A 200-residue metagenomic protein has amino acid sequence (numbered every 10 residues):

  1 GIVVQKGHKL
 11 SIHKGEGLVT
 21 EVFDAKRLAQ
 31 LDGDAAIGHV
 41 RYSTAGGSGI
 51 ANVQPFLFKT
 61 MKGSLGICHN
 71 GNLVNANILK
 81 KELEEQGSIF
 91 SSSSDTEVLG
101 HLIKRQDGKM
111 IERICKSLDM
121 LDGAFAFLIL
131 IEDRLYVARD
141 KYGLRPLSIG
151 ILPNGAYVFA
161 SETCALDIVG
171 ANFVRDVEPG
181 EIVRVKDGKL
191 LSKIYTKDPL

Functional and structural regions predicted by a protein language model:
G1-P179, R184-L200: Conserved short alpha-helical segments that host acidic/polar catalytic motifs at enzyme active sites
